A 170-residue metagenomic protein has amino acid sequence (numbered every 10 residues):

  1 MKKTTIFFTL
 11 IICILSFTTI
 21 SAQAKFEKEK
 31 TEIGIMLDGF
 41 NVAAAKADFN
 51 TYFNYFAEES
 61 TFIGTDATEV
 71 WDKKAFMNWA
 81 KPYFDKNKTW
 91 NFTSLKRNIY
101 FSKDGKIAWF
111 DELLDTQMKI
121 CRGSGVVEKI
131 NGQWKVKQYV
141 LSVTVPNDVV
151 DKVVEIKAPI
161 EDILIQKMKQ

Functional and structural regions predicted by a protein language model:
M1-F26: Bacterial Sec-dependent N-terminal signal peptides
T19-N54, E58, N147-V150, V154-Q170: Short, low-complexity N-terminal intrinsically disordered segments enriched in polar/charged residues
F40, Y52-F53, S60, F76 (+2 more regions): Hydrophobic pocket/interface hotspot
F56, D66, K96, K103 (+3 more regions): A mature extracytoplasmic/lumenal domain signature
T61-W71, P82-T89: A short gly/proline-enriched turn/hairpin at secondary-structure junctions
A75-I120: Surface-exposed, charged secondary-structure patches
N98-F101, S142-T144, I165-K167: Glycine-rich beta-strand-turn "strand-cap" elements at beta-sheet edges
R122-V150: Short beta-strand edge/turn micro-motifs at domain boundaries
